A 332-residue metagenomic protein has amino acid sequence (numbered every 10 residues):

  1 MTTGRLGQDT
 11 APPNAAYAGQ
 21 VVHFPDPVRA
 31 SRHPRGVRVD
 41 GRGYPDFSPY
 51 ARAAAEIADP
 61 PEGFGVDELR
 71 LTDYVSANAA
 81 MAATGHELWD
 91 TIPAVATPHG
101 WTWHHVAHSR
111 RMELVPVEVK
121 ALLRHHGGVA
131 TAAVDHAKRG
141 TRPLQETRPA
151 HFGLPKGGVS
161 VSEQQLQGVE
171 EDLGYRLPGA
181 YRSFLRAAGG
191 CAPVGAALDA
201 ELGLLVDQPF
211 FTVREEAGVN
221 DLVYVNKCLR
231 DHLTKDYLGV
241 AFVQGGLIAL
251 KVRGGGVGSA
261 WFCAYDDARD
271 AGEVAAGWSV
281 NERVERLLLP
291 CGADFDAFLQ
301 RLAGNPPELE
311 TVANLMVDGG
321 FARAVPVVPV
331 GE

Functional and structural regions predicted by a protein language model:
M1-T102, V106-T147: Nuclease and nuclease-like effector domains acting on nucleic acids or nucleotide cofactors
A58, V117, A241-V243, R253 (+2 more regions): Structured loops at beta-to-helix junctions and adjacent beta-edge loops in soluble globular domains
V66-E68, E113-L114, G254-D267: Short, well-ordered strand-loop elements centered on a beta-strand within folded domains, enriched for acidic residues
A96-P98, H108-R110, L233-D236, F242-G245 (+1 more regions): Short, well-ordered loop/turn elements at secondary-structure boundaries
H104, L247-R253: Short, surface-exposed beta-strand/loop micro-motifs that present aromatic residues
D135-K138, R142, F295-E332: Acidic, proline/glycine-rich low-complexity IDRs
L144-L247, P326-E332: A surface-exposed partner-binding patch
W261-L299: Compact, glycine/acidic-enriched structural inserts
